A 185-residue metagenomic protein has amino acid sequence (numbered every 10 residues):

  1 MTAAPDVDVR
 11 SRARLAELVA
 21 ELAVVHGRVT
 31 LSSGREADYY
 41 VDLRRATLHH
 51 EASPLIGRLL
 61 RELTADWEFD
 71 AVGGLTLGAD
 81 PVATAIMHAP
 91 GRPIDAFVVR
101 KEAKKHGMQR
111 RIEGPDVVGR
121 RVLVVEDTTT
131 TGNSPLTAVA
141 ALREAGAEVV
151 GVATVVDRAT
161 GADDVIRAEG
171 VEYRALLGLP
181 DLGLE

Functional and structural regions predicted by a protein language model:
T2-D66: Active-site-facing substrate-recognition patch
T2-E21, A140-E185: PRPP-dependent phosphoribosyltransferase catalytic core
R58, E62, T84, H88 (+2 more regions): Short, well-ordered alpha-helices that flank and scaffold nucleotide-derived cofactor binding pockets
A65-D70, V117-G119: Short helix-loop-beta connector
W67-T76, A153: Short glycine-rich phosphate-binding loop at a beta-alpha junction
E68, R92-P93, G146-E148: Short loop/turn motifs at secondary-structure junctions
A83-L123, T130-T137: Short, glycine/charge-rich flexible loops or terminal/linker lids adjacent to PRPP-binding catalytic cores
